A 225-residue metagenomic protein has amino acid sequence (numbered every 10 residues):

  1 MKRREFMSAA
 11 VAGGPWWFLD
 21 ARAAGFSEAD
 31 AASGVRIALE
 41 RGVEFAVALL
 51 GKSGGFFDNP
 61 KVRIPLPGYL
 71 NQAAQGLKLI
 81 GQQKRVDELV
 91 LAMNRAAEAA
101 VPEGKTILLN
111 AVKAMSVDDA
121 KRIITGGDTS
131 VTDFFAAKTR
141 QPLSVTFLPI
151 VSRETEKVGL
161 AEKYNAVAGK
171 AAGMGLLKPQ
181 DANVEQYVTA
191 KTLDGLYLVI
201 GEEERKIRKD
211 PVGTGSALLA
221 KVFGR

Functional and structural regions predicted by a protein language model:
M1-G13: N-terminal secretory signal peptides and thylakoid transit peptides that target proteins across membranes
L19-A23: Sec/Tat signal peptide C-region and signal peptidase I cleavage site
A24-A92: N-terminal Sec/ER secretory leader and immediately downstream segment of secreted/extracellular precursors
I37-A48, D87, P102, T106 (+5 more regions): Hydrophobic alpha-helical segments involved in membrane association or supramolecular assembly
A46, S116, P211: Residue-level signature of catalytic and energy-coupling elements of molecular machines, predominantly ATP/GTP-dependent
R85-E154: Mid-length scaffold segments of soluble, non-membrane domains
I150-K191, L196: An amphipathic alpha-helical core segment
D194-R225: A cross-kingdom marker for long, charged
